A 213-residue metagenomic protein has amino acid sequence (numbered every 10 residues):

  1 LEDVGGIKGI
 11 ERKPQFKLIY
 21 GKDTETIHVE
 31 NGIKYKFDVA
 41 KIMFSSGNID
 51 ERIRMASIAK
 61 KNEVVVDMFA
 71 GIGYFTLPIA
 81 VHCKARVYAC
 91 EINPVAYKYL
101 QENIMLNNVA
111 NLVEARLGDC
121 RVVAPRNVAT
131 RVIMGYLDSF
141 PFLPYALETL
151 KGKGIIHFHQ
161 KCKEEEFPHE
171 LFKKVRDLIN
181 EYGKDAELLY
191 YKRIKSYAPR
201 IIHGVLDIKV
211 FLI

Functional and structural regions predicted by a protein language model:
L1-G47: Non-catalytic substrate-recognition/targeting regions of SAM-dependent transferases
D3, S139-F140, G154-I213: C-terminal catalytic and target-recognition region of SAM-dependent MTase-like enzymes, primarily methyltransferases
S46-K61: Conserved alpha-helix/loop element of class I SAM-dependent methyltransferases that forms part of the SAM/SAH-binding
N62-G71: Conserved class I S-adenosyl-L-methionine
I72-K84: Conserved SAM-binding loop of SAM-dependent methyltransferases across substrates and taxa, primarily the Class I
A85-C90, I156: Short beta-strand element of Class I
C90-R131, S139: S-adenosyl-L-methionine
L143-G152: A short glycine-rich, Lys/Arg-flanked "PGG" loop and its adjoining helix->strand segment in the class I
